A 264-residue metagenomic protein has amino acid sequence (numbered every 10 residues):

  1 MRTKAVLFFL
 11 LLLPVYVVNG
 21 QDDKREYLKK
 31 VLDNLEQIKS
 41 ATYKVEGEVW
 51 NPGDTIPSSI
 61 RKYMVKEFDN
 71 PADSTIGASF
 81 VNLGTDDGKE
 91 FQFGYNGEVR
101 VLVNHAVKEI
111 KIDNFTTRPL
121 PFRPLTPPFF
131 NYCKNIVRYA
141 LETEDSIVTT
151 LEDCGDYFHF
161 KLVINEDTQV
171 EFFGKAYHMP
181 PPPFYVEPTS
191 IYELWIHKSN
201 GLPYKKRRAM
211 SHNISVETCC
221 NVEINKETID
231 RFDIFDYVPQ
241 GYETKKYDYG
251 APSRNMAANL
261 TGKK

Functional and structural regions predicted by a protein language model:
M1-K24: Bacterial Sec-dependent N-terminal signal peptides
V17-T75, E142-I147, F235-K264: N-terminal leader/targeting segments and the immediate start of mature chains
D33-K39, F68-P71, T149-F158, W195-L202 (+1 more regions): A short, structured loop/turn motif at beta-sheet edges
K39-K44, A72-V81, C154-K161, Y177-P180 (+1 more regions): Short, hydrophobic/aromatic-rich segments at coil-to-beta transitions
I60-D69, F91-Q92, S190-I196, E217-E223: Hydrophobic/aromatic beta-strand elements that line small-molecule binding cavities or substrate pockets in beta-rich
D69-P127, S215: An acidic-aromatic
N114-Y192: A charged, solvent-exposed segment within the mature domains of Sec-exported extracytoplasmic proteins
E166, F173-I191, S199-K264: Non-transmembrane domains of secretory- and envelope-associated proteins
